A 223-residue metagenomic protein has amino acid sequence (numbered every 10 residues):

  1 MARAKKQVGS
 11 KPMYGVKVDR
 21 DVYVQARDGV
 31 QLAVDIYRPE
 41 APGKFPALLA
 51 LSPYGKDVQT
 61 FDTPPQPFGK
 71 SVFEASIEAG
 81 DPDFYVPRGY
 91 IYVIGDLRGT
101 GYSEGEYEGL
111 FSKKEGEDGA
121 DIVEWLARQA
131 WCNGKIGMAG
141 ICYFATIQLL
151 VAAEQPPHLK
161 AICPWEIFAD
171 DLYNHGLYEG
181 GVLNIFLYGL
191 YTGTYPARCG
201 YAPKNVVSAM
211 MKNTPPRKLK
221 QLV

Functional and structural regions predicted by a protein language model:
A4-G43, A47: N-terminal cap/lid segment of alpha/beta-hydrolase-fold proteins
V18-D21, N133, T146: Short coil/loop residues immediately preceding or within conserved phosphate-binding loops of NTP-utilizing enzyme
Q31, K44-P46, R88-I91, C132-K135 (+1 more regions): Loop/turn elements at helix/coil->beta-strand transitions in domains of secreted/extracellular proteins
P42-A127, G176-L177, L183-N184: Cap/lid segment of the alpha/beta-hydrolase catalytic domain
K44-L48, V207-L219: Carboxylate/His-rich catalytic cores and anion/metal-binding grooves
S52-Y54, L97-G101, A139-A145, W165-F168: Short, solvent-exposed turn/loop segments enriched in Gly/Ser/Thr/Pro and often Arg
P67-F73, K114, A139, T146-T214: A catalytic-pocket lid/entrance helix-loop region that shapes and gates access to the active site across common
A130-C142: Alpha/beta-hydrolase fold nucleophile elbow
